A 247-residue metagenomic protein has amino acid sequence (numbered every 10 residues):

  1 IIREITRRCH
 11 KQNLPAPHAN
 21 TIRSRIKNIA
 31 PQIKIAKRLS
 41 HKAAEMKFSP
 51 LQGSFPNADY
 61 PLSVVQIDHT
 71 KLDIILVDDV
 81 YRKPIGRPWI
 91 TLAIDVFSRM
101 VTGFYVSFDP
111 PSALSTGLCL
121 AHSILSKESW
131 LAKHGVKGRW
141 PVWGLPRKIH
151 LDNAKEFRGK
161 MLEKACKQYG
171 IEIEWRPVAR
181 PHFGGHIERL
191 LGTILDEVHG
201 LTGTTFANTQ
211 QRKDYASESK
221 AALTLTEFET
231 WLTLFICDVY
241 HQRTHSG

Functional and structural regions predicted by a protein language model:
I1-H41: Conserved short alpha-helical interface segments
I2-E4, A36-A43, T204-Q210, S246-G247: Short coil/turn segments at secondary-structure boundaries
T6, R23, K27, P88-T91 (+6 more regions): Short, well-ordered alpha-helical packing segments
P15-T21, K133-W143, G247: Short, glycine/acidic-rich hinge or "gate" loops at secondary-structure transitions that mediate conformational
K27-L92, V96, M100, S112-C119 (+2 more regions): Mobile-element integrase/transposase regions, centering on the N-terminal DNA-binding/Zn-coordinating module
Y105-W140: Active-site beta-loop-alpha junctions of metal-dependent nucleic acid enzymes, especially the RNase H-like/DDE
G138-R147, N153-G247: Globin-like tetrapyrrole-binding proteins
